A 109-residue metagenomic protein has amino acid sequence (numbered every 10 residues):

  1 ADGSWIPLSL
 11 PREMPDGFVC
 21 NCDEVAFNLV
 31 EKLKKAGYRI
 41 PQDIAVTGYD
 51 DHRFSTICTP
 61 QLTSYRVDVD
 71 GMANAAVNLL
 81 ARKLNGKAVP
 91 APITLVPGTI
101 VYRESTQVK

Functional and structural regions predicted by a protein language model:
A1-S4: Short beta-strand elements in bilobed, periplasmic/extracellular small-molecule ligand-binding domains
P7-K109: Flexible loop/turn connectors
